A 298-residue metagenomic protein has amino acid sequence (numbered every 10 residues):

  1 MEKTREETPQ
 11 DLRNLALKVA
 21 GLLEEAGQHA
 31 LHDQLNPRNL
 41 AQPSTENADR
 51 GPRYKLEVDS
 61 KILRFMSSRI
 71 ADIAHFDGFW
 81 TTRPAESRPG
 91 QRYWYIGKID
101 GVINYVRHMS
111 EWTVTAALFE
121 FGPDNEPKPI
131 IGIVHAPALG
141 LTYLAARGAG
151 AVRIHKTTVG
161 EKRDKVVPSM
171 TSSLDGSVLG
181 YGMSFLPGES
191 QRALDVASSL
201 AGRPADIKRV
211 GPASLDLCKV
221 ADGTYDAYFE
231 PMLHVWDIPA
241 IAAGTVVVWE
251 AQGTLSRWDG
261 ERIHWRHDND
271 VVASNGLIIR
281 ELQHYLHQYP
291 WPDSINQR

Functional and structural regions predicted by a protein language model:
M1-D100, N296-R298: N-terminal subdomain of lithium-sensitive/metallo-dependent phosphomonoesterases centered on the IMPase/IPPase/PAP
A26, A30, D59, I70 (+7 more regions): Residue-level signal for inorganic ion chemistry
P37-R50, G122-E126, T157-K162, L233-V235 (+1 more regions): Short helix-coil transition/hinge motifs at the ends and kinks of transmembrane helices, capturing the brief
D59, T82, G97-D100, N104 (+3 more regions): Acidic active-site catalytic centers that drive phospho-/nucleotidyl reactions and related ester hydrolyses
T82, H135, P231: Conserved residues at the C-terminal ends of beta-strands
A85-R88, R107, D124-E126, L144 (+2 more regions): Solvent-exposed alpha-helices and their adjacent loops that cap or buttress functional pockets in soluble metabolic
P89-K156, G160-E161: DPxDG-like acidic metal-binding loop motif
V167-R298: An extended, acidic
